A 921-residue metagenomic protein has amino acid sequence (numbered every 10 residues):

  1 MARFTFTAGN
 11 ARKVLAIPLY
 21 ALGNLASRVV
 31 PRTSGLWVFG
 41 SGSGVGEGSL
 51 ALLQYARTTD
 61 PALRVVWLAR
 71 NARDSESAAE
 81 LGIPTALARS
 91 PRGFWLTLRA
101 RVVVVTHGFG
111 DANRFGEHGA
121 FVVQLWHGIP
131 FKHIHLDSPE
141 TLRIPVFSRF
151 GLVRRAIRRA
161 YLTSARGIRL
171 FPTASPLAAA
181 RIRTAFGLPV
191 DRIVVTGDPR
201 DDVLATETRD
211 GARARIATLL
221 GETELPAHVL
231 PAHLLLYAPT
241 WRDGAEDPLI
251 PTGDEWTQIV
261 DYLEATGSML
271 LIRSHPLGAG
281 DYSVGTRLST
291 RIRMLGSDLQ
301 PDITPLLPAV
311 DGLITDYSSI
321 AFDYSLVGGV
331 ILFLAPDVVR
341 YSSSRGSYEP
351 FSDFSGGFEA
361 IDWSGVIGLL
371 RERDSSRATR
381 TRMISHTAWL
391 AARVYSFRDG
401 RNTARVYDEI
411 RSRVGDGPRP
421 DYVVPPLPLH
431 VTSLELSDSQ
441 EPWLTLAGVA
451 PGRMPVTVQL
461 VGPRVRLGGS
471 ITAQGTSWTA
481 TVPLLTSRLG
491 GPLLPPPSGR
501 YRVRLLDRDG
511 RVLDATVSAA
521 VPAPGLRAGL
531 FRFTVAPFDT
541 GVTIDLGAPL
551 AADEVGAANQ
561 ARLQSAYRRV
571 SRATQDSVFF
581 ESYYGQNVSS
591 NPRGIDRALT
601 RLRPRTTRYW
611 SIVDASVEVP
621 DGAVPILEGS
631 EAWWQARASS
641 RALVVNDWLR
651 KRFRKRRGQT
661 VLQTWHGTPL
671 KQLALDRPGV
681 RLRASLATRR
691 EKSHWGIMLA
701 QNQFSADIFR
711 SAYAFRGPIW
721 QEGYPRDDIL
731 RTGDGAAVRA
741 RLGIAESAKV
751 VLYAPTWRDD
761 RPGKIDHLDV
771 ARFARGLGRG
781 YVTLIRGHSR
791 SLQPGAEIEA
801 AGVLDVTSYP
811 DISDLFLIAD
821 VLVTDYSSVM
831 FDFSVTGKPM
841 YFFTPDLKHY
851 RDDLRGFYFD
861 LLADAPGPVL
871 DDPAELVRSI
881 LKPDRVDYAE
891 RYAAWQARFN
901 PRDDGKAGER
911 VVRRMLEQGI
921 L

Functional and structural regions predicted by a protein language model:
A2, R209, S364-E435, E441-T445 (+2 more regions): C-terminal amphipathic helix plus adjacent low-complexity, charged tail appended to glycosyltransferase catalytic
A2-A21, F131, H135-E246, P276 (+7 more regions): A nucleotide-sugar donor-handling region in carbohydrate enzymes
A2-N24, R28-V29, D408, D416-S577 (+2 more regions): Basic, ligand-binding patches in group-transfer machinery, especially extracytoplasmic/periplasmic segments
L36-L204, G469-S470, G475-S477, V578-L730: Active-site and donor-binding regions of nucleotide-sugar-utilizing enzymes
V45-D60, T184-A185, I193, P199-G285 (+7 more regions): Conserved catalytic-core segment of nucleotide-activated headgroup transferases in glycan assembly
L87-A100, P276-F322, I626-A642, S789-F831 (+2 more regions): Donor nucleotide-activated moiety binding/catalytic core segment of transferases that use nucleotide-activated donors
V103-P130, P301-R345, L643-Q672, Y809-L854: A donor-sugar binding/catalytic signature common to diverse glycosyltransferases and related nucleotide-sugar
S274, R287-S289, S319-Y395, I798 (+1 more regions): Catalytic binding pocket for nucleotide-activated donors in carbohydrate/polymer assembly enzymes
